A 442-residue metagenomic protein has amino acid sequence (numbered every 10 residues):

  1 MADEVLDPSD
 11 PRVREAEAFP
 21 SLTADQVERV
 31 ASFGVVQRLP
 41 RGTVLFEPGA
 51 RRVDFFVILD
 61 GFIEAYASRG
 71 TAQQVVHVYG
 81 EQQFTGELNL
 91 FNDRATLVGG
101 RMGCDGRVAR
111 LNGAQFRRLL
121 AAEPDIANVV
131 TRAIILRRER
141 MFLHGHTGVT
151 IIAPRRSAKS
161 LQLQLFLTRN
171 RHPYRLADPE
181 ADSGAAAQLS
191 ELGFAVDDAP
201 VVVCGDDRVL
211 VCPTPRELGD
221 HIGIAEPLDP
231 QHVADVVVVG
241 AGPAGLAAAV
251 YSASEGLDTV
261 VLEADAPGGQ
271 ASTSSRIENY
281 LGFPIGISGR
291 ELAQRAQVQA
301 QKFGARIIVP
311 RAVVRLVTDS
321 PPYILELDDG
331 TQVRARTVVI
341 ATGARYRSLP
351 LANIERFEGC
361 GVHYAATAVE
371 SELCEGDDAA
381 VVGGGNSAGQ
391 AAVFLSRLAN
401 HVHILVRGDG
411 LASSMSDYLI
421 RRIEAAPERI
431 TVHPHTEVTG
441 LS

Functional and structural regions predicted by a protein language model:
M1-L165, R169: Cytosolic regulatory regions built on CNB/CRP/Popeye-like sensor folds
R107, P173-R175, D258, R306 (+2 more regions): Conserved beta-strand segments of alpha/beta enzyme cores
I152-R156, P179, C204-D206: Structural motif
P173-G184: Thiol-based oxidoreductase modules, predominantly thioredoxin-like and allied folds used for disulfide exchange
A186-V239, E255, V260, S272-T273 (+1 more regions): FAD-binding core/adjacent interface of flavoenzyme oxidoreductases
P230-P267, P350, E358, Y364-D417: Rossmann-like dinucleotide/flavin-binding elements
D265-S288, S413-R421: Conserved N-terminal glycine-rich FAD pyrophosphate-binding loop of Rossmann-like flavoproteins
A293-A335, I340, S396-S442: A Rossmann-like FAD-binding core segment of flavoenzymes
